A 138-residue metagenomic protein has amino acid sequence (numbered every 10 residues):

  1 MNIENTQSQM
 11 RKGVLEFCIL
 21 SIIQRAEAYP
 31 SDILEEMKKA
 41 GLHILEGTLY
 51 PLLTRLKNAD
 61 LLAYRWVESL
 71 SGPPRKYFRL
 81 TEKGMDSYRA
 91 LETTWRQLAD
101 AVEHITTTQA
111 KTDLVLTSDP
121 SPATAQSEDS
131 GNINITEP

Functional and structural regions predicted by a protein language model:
M1-M10, A63, R89-P138: C-terminal regulatory/oligomerization modules of transcriptional regulators
Q7-Y50, T54: N-terminal helix-turn-helix DNA-binding core of bacterial DNA-binding proteins
I33, G84, W95: Conserved anionic group-binding/transfer micro-motifs
L52, S71, E103: Positions that flank functional sites
D60: Glycine-centered, phosphate/nucleic-acid-interacting loop/turn motifs that mediate DNA/RNA or nucleotide
Y64-S69: Conserved catalytic-core motifs of GNAT/GCN5-like acyltransferases
L70, P74-E92: Basic, amphipathic "hinge/linker" alpha-helix immediately C-terminal to the N-terminal HTH DNA-binding motif
